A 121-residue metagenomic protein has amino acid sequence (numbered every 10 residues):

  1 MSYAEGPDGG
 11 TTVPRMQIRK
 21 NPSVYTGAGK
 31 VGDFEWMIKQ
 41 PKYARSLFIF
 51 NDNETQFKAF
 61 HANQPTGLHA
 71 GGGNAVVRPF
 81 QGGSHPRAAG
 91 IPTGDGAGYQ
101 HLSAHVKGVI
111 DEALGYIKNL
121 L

Functional and structural regions predicted by a protein language model:
M1-L121: Macrodomain-like recognition of ADP-ribose-binding/processing modules
